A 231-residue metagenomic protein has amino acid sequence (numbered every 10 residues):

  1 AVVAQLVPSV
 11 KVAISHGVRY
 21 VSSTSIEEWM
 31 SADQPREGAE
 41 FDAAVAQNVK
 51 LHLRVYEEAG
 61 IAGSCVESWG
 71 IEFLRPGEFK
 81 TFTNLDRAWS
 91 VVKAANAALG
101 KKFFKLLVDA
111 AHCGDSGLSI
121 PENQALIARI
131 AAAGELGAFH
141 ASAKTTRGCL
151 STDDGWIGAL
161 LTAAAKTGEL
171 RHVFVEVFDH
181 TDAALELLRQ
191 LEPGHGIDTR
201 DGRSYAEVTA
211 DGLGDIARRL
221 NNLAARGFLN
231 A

Functional and structural regions predicted by a protein language model:
A1-K11, A39-N48: Glycine-rich anion/phosphate-binding loops
P8-K11, G17-V18, D33, K50-R54 (+1 more regions): Histidine-acidic metal/acid-base catalytic patches
S9, A13-P35, A62-G77: Active-site groove signature of glycoside hydrolases
E28-A44, E72-T81, H112-G114, G148-C149: Surface-exposed cleft-lining segments at the edges of enzyme active sites
F41-V55, S68-V91: Loop-centered beta-sheet repeat module
